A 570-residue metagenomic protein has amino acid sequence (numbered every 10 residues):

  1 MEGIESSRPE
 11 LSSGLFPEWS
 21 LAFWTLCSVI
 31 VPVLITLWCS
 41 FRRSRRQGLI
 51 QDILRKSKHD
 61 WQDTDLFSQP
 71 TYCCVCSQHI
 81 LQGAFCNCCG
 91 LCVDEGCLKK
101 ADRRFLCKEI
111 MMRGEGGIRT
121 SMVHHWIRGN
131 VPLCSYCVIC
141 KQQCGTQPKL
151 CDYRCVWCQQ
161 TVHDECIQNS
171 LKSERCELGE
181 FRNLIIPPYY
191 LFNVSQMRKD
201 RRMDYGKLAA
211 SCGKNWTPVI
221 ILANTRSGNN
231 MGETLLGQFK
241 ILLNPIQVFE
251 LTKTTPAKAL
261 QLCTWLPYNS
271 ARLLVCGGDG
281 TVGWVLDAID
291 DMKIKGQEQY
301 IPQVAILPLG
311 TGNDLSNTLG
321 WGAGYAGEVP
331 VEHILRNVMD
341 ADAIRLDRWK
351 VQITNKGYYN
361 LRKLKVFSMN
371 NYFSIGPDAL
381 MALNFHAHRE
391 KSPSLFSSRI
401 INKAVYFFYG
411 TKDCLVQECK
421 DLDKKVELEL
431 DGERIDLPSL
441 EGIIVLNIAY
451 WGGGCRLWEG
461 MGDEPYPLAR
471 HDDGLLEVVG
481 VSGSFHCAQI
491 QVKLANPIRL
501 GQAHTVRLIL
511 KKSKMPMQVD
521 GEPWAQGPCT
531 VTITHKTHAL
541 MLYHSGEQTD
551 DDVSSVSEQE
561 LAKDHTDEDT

Functional and structural regions predicted by a protein language model:
E2-S12, L26-V75, M112-C276, G283 (+5 more regions): ATP/NTP phosphate-donor binding region
I4-C27, C39, R46-I53, S57 (+14 more regions): Eukaryotic endomembrane contact-site and trafficking scaffolds
C27-I35, C89-G90, E95-C97, W157-C166 (+6 more regions): Cytosolic small-GTPase signaling regions in large eukaryotic proteins
S57, Q69-Y72, Q82-C89, M122 (+16 more regions): Core residues of folded domains in eukaryotic genome-function proteins
L81, C92-D94, D102, G145 (+2 more regions): Short functional micro-motifs and their immediate structural scaffolds
C97-K108, Q142, K149-Y153, I167-L178 (+14 more regions): Short coil/turn segments at secondary-structure boundaries
D204-L208, K214-N215, I220-A271, T281-Y450: Catalytic core of DAGKc-family lipid kinases
D421-K425, L430-S439, V445, G453-T570: ATP/nucleoside-binding phosphotransfer catalytic cores, i.e., glycine-rich phosphate-binding loops
